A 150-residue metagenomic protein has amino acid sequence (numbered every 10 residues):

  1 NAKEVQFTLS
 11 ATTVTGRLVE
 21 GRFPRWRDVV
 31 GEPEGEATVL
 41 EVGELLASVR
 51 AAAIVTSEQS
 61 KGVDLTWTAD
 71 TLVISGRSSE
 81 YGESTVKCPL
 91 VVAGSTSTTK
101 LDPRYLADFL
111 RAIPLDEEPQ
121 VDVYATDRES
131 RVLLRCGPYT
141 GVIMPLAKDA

Functional and structural regions predicted by a protein language model:
N1-V19, E32-A150: DNA polymerase processivity clamps
R25-D28: Specificity-determining recognition surfaces
